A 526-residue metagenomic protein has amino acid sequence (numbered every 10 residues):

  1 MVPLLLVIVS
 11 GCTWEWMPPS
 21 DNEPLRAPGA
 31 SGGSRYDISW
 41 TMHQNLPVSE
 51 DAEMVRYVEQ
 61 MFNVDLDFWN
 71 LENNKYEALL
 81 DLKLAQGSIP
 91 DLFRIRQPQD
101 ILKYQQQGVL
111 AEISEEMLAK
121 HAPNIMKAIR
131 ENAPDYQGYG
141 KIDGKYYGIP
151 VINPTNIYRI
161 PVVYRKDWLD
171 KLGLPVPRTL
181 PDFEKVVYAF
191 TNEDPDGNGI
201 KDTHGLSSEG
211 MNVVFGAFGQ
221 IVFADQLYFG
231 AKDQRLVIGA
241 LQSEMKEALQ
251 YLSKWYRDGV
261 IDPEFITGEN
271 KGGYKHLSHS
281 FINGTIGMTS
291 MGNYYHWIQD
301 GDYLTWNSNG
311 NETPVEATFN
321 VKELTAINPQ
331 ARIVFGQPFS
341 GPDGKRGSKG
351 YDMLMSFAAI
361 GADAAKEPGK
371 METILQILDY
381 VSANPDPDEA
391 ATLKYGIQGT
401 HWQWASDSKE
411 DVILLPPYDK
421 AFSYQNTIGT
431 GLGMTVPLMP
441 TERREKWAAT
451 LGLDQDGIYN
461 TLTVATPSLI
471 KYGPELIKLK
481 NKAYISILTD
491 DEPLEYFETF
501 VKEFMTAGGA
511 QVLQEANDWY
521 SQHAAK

Functional and structural regions predicted by a protein language model:
M1-L4: Sec-dependent N-terminal signal peptides
I8-K526: Extracytoplasmic/secretory soluble proteins
